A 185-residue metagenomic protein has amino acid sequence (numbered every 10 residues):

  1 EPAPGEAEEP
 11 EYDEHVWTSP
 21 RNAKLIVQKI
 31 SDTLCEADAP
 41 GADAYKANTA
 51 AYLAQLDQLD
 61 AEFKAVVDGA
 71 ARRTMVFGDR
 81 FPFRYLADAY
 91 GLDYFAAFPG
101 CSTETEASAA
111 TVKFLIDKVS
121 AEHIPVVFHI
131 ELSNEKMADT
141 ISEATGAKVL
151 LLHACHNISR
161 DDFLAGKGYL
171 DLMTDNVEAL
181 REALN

Functional and structural regions predicted by a protein language model:
E1-N185: Extracytoplasmic metal-acquisition and chelation regions
